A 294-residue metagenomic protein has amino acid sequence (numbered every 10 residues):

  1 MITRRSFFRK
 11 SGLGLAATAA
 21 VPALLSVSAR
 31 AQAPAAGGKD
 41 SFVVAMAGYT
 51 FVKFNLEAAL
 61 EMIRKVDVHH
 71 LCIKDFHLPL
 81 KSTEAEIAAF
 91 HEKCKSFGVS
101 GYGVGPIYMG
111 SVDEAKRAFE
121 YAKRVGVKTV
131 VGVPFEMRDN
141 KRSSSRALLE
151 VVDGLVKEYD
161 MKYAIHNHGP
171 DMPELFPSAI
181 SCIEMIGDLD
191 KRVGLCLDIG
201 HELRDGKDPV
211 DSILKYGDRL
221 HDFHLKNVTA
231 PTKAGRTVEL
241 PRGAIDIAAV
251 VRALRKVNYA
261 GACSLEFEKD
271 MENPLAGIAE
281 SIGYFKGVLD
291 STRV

Functional and structural regions predicted by a protein language model:
I2-V43, K53-V66, G126, F176-L197 (+1 more regions): Histidine-acidic metal/acid-base catalytic patches
G12-L24, P34-G38, E57-L60, R64 (+4 more regions): Active-site acidic/histidine proton-transfer and metal-coordination neighborhood in alpha/beta enzyme cores
F42-A47, L71-I73, G101-P106, V130-G132 (+4 more regions): Hydrophobic faces of well-ordered beta-strands that scaffold small-molecule active sites in alpha/beta enzyme cores
F54, E84-A85, V112-D113, A147 (+2 more regions): Residue-level recognition of alpha-helix initiation/capping sites
C72-A89: Glycine-rich, proline-tolerant flexible connector loops at the mouths of alpha/beta enzymes
F76-H77, K81, I107, G235-V238: Vicinal oxygen chelate
